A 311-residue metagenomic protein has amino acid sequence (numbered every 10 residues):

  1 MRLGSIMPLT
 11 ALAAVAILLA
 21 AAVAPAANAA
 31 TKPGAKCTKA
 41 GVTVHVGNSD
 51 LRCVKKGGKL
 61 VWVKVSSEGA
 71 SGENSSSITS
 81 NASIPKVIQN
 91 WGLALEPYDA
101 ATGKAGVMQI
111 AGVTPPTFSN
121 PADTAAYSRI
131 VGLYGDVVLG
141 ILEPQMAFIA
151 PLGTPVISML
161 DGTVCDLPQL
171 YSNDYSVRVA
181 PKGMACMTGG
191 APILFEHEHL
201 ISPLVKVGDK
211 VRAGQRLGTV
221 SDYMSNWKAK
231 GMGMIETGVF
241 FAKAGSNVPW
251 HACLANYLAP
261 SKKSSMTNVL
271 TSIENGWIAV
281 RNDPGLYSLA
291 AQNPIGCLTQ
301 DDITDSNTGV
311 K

Functional and structural regions predicted by a protein language model:
M1-A29: Secretory targeting and sorting signals
A27-C37, K56-G57, W62-K86: N-terminal low-complexity, Pro/Thr-rich disordered segments that flank secretion/membrane-targeting signals
K36-A40, H45-G47: Disulfide-braced loops of extracellular cysteine-rich modules
G47-K55: Extracellular disulfide-bonded cysteine-rich modules/repeats
S77-V177, M184-C186, R212-A213, D222 (+1 more regions): Surface-exposed, glycine-biased beta-strand/turn segments
S158-L204, N226-G238: Zn2+-dependent peptidoglycan hydrolase active-site motif and core
P203-V211: Acidic, glycine-anchored pre-beta loop/turn
E236-G285, Q292: Short peripheral tails and domain-boundary helices/loops at the edges of structured domains
